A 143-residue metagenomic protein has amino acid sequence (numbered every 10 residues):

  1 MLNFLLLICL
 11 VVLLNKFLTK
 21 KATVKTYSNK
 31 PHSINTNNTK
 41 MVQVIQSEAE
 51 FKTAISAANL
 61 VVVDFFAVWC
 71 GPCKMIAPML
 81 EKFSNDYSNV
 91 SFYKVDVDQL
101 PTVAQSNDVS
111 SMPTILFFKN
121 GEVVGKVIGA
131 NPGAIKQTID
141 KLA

Functional and structural regions predicted by a protein language model:
M1-M41: N-terminal targeting signals for export/organelle localization
K40-Q43, S91-Y93, V124-V127: Structural signal for short hydrophobic segments within the conserved structured cores of catalytic domains across
Q43-V61, P101: A short beta-strand-turn-helix
I45-Q46, F65, A77-S84, S88-T102: Thiol-based oxidoreductase modules, predominantly thioredoxin-like and allied folds used for disulfide exchange
N59, F66-W69, S111: Short pre-active-site segment immediately N-terminal to redox-active cysteine/selenocysteine motifs in thiol-based
V63, C70-C73, I115: The canonical Cys-X-X-Cys-His
P101, N107-L116: Structural micro-motif
F117-A143: Non-catalytic, surface beta->alpha helical segment in thiol-disulfide oxidoreductase systems
